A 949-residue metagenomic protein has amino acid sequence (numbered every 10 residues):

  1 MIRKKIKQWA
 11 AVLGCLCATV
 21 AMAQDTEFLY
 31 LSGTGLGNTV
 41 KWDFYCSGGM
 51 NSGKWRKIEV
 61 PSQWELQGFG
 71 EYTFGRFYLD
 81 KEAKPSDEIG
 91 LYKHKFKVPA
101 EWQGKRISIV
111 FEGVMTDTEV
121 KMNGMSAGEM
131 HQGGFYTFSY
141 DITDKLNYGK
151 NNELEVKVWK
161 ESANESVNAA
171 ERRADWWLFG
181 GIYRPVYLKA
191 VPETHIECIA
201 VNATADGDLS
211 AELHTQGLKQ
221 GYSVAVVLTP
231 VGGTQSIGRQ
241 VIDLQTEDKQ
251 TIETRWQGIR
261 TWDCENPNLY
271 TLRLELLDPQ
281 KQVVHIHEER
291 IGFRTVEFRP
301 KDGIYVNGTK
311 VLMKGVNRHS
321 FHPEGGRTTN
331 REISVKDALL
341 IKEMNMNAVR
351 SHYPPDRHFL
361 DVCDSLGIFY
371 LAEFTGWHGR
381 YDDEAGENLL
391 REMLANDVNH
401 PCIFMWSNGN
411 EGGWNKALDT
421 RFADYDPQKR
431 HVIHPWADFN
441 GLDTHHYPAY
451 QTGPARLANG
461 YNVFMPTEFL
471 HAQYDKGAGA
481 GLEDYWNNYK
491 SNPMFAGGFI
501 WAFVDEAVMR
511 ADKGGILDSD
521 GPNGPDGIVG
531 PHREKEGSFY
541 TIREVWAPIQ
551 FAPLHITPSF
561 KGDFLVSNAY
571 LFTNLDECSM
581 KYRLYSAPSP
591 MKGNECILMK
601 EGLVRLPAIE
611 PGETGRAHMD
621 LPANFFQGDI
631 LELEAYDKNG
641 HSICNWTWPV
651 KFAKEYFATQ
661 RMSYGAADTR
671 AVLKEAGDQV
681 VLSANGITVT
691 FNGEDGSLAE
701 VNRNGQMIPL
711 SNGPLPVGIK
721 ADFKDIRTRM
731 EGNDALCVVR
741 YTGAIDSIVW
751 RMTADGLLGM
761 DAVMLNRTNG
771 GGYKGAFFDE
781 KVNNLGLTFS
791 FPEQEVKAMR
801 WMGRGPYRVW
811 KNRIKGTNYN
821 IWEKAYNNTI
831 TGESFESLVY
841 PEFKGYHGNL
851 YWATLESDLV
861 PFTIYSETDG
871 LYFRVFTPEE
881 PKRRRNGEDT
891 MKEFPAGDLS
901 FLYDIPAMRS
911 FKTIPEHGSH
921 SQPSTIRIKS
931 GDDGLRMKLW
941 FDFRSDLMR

Functional and structural regions predicted by a protein language model:
D25-F28, L36, Y45-G49, Q63 (+6 more regions): Accessory beta-strand-rich segments of carbohydrate-active enzymes
E27-L29, A127-E129, Y148-A190, D263-R273 (+2 more regions): Glycine/proline-rich low-complexity spacer/linker segments in large multi-domain proteins
T34-G53, E59, E65-Q67, D87 (+9 more regions): Substrate-binding clefts and catalytic carboxylate motifs of secreted carbohydrate-active enzymes
Q63-L66, R76-D80, Q132-G133, I142-A211 (+8 more regions): An acidic-aromatic loop/edge-strand motif
Q67-V98, W102-M122, G128-Q132, K189 (+7 more regions): Active-site-adjacent substrate/metal-binding segments within catalytic domains of carbohydrate-active enzymes
G113, V158-K160, D263, N624-F626 (+1 more regions): Beta-strand/loop-rich accessory regions of lumenal/periplasmic or secreted enzymes, predominantly carbohydrate-active
V120-M122, D208-D243, Q250, K561-R605 (+2 more regions): Beta-strand-rich binding/interaction modules
E332, A338-I341, N347-G537, T541: Substrate-binding/catalytic cleft of secreted carbohydrate-active enzymes, primarily glycoside hydrolases
